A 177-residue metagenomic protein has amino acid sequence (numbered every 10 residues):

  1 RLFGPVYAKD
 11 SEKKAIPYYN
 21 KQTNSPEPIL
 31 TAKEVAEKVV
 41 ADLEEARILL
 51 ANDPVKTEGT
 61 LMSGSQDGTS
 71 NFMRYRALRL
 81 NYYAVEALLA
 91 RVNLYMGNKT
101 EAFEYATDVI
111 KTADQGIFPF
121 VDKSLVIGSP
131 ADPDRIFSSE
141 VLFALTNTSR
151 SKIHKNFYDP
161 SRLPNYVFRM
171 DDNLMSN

Functional and structural regions predicted by a protein language model:
R1-N177: Structured, solvent-exposed acidic/aromatic patches
